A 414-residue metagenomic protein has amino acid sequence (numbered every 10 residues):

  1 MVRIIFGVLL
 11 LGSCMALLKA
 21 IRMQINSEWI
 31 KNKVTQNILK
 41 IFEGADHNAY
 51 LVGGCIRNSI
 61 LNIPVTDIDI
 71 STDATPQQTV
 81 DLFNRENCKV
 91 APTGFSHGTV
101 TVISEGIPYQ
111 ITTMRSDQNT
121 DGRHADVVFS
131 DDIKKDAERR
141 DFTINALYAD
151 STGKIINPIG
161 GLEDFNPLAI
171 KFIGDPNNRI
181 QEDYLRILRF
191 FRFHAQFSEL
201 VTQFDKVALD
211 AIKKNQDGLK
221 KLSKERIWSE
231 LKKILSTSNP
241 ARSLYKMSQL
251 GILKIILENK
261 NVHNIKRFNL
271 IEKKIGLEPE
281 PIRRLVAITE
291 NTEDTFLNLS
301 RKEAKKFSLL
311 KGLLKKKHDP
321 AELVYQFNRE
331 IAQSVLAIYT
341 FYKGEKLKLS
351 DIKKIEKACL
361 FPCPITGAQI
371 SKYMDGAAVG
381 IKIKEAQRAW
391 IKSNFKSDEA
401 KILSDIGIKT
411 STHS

Functional and structural regions predicted by a protein language model:
V2-L9: Extreme N-terminal basic, low-complexity initiation segments that serve as generic localization/processing leaders
F6, C14-S414: Catalytic cores of the polymerase beta-like nucleotidyltransferase superfamily and closely associated nucleotide
